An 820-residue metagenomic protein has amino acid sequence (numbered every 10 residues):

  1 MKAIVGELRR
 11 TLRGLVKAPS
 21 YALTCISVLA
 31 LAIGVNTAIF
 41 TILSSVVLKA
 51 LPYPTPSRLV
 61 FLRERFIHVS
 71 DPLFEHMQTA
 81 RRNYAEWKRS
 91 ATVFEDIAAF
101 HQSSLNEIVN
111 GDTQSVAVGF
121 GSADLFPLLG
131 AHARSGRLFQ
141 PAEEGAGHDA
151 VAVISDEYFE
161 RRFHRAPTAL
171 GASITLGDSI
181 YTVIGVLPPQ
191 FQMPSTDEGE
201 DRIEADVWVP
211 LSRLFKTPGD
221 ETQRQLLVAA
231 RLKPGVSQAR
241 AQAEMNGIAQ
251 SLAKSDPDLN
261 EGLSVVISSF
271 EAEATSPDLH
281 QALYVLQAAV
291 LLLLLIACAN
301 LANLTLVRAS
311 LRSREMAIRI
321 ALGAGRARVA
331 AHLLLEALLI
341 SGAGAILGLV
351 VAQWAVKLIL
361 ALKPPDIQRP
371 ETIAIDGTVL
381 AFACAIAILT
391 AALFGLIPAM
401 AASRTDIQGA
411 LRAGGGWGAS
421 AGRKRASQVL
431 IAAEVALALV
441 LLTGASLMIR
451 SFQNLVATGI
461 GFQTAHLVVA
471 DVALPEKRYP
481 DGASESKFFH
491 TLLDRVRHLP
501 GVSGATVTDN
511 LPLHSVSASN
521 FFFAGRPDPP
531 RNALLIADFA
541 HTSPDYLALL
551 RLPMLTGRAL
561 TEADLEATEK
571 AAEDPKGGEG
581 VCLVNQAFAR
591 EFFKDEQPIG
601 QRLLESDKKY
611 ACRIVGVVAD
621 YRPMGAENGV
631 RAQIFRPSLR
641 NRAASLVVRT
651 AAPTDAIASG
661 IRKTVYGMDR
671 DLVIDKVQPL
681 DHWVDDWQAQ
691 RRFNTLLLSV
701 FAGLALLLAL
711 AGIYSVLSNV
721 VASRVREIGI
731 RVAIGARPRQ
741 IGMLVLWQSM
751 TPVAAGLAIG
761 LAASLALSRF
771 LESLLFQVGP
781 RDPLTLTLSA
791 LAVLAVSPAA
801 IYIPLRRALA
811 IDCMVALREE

Functional and structural regions predicted by a protein language model:
M1-A22, F270-S276, L304-A331, L335 (+2 more regions): Alpha-helical transmembrane segments of integral membrane proteins
M1-L23, Y53, D112-T113, G147 (+13 more regions): Membrane-helix entry/capping segments
A18-V46, A50, I296-C298, S341-A345 (+4 more regions): Short, strongly hydrophobic transmembrane alpha-helices
L31-R65, L306, A355-P364, L437-H466 (+3 more regions): Alpha-helical transmembrane segments
I39-I42, A302, L338-I407, R450-S451 (+1 more regions): Small-residue-rich transmembrane alpha-helices
L51-S104, Q223-A229, L455, G459-F521: Membrane-proximal extracellular/periplasmic loop immediately following the first transmembrane helix
V118-P141, A150-Q281, K357, G444 (+3 more regions): Mid-to-C-terminal secondary-structure elements that act as membrane-proximal/extracytoplasmic interface segments
A297-S341, A711-T751, L757, F770 (+1 more regions): Interfacial "coupling" helices/loops that link adjacent transmembrane helices in transporter permeases
